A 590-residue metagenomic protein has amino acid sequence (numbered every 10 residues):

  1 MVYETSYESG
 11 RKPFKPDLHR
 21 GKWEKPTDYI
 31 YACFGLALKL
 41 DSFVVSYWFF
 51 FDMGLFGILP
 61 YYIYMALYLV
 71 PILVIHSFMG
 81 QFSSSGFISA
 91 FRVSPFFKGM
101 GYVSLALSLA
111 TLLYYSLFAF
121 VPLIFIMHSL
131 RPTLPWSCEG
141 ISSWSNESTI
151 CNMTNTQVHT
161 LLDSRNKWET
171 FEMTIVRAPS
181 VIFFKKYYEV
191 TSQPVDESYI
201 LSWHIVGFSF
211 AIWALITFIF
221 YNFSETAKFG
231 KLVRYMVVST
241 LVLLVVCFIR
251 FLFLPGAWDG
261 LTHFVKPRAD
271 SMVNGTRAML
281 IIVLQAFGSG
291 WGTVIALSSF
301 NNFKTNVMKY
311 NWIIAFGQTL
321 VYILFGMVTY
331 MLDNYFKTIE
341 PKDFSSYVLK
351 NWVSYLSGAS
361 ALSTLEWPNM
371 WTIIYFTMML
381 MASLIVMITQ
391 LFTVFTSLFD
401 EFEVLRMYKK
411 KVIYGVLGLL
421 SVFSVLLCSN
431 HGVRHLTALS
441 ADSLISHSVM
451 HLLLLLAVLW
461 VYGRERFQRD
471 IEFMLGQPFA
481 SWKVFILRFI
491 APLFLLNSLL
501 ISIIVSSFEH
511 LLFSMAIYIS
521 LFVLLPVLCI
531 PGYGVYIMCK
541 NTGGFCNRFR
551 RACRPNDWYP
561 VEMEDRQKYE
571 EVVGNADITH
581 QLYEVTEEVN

Functional and structural regions predicted by a protein language model:
V2-K25, I30, T226-Q390, T396-V425 (+4 more regions): Membrane-embedded translocation segments of transport machinery
V2-Y3, D17, W460-A480, F513 (+1 more regions): Terminal cytosolic tails of multi-pass membrane transporters, especially the segment immediately following the final
T5-P13, V45-L59, V74-Y102, P122-S142 (+6 more regions): Flexible loop linkers connecting adjacent transmembrane helices in multi-pass alpha-helical membrane transporters
Y31-D41, T111, S116, S164-E189 (+7 more regions): Hydrophobic, membrane-embedded alpha-helices of multi-pass small-molecule transporters
Y31-F34, L38, P60-P95, T111 (+2 more regions): Juxtamembrane transmembrane-helix boundary signature
I72, Y115-T133, L241-H263, M331-D333 (+4 more regions): Hydrophobic alpha-helical segments and their helix-loop junctions in multi-pass secondary transporters
S116-E197, A257-G260, V265-A269, I339-S363 (+1 more regions): Extracellular/lumenal N-termini and interhelical loops of multi-pass eukaryotic membrane proteins
F402-L417, D442-I503, F508-S520: C-terminal membrane-solvent junction of multi-pass transporters and transport-like membrane proteins
